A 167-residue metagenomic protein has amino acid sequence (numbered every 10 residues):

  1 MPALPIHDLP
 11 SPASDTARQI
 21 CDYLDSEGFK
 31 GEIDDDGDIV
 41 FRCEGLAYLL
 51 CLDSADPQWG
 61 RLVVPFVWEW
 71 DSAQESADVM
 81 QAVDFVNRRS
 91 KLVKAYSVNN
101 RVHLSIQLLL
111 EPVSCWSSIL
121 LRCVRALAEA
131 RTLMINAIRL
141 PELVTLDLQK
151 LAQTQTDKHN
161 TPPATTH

Functional and structural regions predicted by a protein language model:
M1-L49, S97: Charge-rich, low-complexity N-terminal segments
P10, S14, A73-Q74, V113-L121: Ordered, soluble secondary-structure elements with a strong preference for glycine-centered loop motifs and nearby
D36-D38, D56-R61, N99-H103: A generic structural signal for beta-strand entry/edge sites
C43-S76: Long, continuous compositionally biased terminal/linker segments
P65-S105: Short, internal acidic amphipathic alpha-helical interface segments that mediate docking to partner proteins
N99-R125, I135-R139, L143: Well-ordered alpha/beta subsegment
A128-T132: Helix-rich interaction surfaces within compact, conserved domain-sized segments that mediate assembly or partner
I138-H167: Short, highly charged C-terminal tails/helix-capping segments
